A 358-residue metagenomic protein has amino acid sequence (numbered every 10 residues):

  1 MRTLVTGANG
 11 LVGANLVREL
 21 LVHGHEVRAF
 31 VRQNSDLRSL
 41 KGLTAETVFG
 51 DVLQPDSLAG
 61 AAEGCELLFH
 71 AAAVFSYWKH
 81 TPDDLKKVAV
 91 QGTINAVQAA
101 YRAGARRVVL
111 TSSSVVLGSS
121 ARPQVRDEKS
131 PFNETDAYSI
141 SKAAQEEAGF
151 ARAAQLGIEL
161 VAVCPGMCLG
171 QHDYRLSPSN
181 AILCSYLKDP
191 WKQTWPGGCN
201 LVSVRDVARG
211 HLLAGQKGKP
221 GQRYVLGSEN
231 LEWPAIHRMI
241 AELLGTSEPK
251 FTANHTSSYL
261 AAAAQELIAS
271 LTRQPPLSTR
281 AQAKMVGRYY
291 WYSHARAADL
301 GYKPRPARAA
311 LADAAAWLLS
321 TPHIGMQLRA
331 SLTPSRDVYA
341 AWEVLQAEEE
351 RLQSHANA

Functional and structural regions predicted by a protein language model:
T3-H25: N-terminal Rossmann NAD(P)H-binding glycine-rich loop of SDR-like oxidoreductase domains
N34-Q91, A99: NAD(P)H-binding glycine-rich loop region in Rossmannoid oxidoreductase-like domains and their noncatalytic homologs
H70, V74, P82-Y138: Conserved Rossmann-fold NAD(P)-dependent oxidoreductase catalytic core, especially the SDR/UDP-sugar
P131, A181-V202, D206, G210: A conserved pocket-lining segment of Rossmann-fold NAD(P)-dependent short-chain dehydrogenase/reductase
T135-A137, G166-R175, K192-R205: Glycine-rich "substrate-gating" loop/helix at the edge of Rossmann-like oxidoreductase active sites
T135-V161: Active-site Tyr-X1-5-Lys
L156-I158, G170-A181, A214-Y224, T246-E248: Glycine/proline-rich active-site loop of Rossmann-fold NAD(P)-dependent oxidoreductases
G210-R280, D299, A307-A358: Mid/C-terminal beta-alpha module of Rossmann-like enzyme folds, strongest in SDR-family dehydrogenases/epimerases
